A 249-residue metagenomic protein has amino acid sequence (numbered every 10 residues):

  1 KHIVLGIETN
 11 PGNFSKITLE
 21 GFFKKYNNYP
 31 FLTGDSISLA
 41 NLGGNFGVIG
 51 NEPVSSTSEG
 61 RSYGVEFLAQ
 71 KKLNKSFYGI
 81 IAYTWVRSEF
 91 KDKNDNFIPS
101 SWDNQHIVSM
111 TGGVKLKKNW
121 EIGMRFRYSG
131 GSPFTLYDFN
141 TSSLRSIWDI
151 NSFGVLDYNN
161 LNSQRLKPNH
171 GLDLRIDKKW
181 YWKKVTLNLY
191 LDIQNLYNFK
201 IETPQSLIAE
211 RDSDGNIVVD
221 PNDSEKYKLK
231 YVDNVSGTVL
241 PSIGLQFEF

Functional and structural regions predicted by a protein language model:
K1, F46-V54, Y63, K91-D95 (+2 more regions): Extracytoplasmic loops and strand-loop junctions of Gram-negative outer membrane beta-barrel proteins
K1-G50, N188: Membrane-embedded beta-barrel scaffold of Gram-negative outer-membrane proteins
K1-I3, E59-Y63, N104-V108, P168-L172 (+1 more regions): Residues that define the transmembrane beta-barrel architecture of outer-membrane proteins
L5-T9, V65-K71, I81, M110-V114 (+4 more regions): Residues on the lipid-exposed face of transmembrane beta-strands in outer-membrane beta-barrel proteins
N13-I17, S76-G79, N119-I122, K183-L187: Repeated loop/turn-to-beta-strand initiation elements of outer-membrane beta-barrel proteins
F23-K25, I37, G44-P133: Gram-negative outer-membrane beta-barrel transporters
N27, G79, R127-S152, K167-G171 (+1 more regions): C-terminal beta-signal and adjacent terminal beta-strands/loops of Gram-negative outer-membrane beta-barrel proteins
T33-G43, G50, V86, D95-N104 (+2 more regions): Flexible, surface-exposed loop regions and adjacent strand-edge segments of Gram-negative outer-membrane beta-barrel
